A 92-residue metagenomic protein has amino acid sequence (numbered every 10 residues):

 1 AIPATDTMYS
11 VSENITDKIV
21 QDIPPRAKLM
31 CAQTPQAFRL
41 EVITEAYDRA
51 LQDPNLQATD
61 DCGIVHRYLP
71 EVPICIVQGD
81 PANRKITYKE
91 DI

Functional and structural regions predicted by a protein language model:
A1-C31, A37: Anionic-ligand binding region
C31-I92: Conserved alpha/beta core of the MobA/IspD/sugar-nucleotide pyrophosphorylase nucleotidyltransferase superfamily
